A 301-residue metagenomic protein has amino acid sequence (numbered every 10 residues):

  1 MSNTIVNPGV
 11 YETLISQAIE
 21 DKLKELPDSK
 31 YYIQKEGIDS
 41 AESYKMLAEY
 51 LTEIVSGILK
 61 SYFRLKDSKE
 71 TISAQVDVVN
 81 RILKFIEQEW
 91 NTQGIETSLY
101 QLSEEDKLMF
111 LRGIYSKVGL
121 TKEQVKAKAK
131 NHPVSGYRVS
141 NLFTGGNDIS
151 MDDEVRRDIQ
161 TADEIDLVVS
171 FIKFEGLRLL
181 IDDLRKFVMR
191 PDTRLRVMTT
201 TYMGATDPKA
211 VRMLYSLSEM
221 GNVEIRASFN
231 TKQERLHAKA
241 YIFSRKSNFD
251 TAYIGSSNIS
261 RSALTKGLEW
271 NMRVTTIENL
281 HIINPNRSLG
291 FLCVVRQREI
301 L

Functional and structural regions predicted by a protein language model:
M1-L301: PLD/PLD-like phosphodiesterase catalytic module centered on the HKD motif
